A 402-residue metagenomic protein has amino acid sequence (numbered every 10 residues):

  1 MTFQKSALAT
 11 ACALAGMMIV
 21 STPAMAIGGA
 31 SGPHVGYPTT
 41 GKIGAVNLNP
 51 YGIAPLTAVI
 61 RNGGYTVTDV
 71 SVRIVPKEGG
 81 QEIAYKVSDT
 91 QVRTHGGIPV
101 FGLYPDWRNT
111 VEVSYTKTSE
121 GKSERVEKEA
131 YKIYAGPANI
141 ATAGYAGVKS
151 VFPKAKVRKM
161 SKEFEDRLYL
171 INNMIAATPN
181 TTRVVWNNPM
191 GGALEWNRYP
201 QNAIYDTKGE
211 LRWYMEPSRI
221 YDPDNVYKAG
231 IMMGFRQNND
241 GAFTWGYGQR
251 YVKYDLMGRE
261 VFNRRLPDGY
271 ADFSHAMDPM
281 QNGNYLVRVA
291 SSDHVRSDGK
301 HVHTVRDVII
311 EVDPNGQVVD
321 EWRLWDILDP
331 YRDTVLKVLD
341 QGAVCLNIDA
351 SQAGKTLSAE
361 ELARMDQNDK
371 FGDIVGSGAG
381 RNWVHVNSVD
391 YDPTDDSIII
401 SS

Functional and structural regions predicted by a protein language model:
M1-M25: Gram-negative bacterial Sec-dependent N-terminal signal peptides
I27-K77, D89, R93-G97, Y104-S402: Histidine-/acidic-rich catalytic cores in large beta-rich domains
G79-Y85: Extracellular/oxidizing-compartment recognition motifs
